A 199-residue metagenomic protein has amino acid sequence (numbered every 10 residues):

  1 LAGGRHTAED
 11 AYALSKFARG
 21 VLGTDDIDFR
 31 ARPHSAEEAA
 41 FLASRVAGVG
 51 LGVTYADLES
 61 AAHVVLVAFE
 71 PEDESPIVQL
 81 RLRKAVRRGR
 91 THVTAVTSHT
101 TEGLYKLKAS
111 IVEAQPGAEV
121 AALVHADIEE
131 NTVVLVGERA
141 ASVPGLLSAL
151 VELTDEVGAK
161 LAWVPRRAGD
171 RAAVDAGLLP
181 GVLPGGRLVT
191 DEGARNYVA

Functional and structural regions predicted by a protein language model:
L1-A199: Catalytic alpha/large subunits of respiratory electron-transfer oxidoreductases, centered on bis-MGD molybdoenzymes
